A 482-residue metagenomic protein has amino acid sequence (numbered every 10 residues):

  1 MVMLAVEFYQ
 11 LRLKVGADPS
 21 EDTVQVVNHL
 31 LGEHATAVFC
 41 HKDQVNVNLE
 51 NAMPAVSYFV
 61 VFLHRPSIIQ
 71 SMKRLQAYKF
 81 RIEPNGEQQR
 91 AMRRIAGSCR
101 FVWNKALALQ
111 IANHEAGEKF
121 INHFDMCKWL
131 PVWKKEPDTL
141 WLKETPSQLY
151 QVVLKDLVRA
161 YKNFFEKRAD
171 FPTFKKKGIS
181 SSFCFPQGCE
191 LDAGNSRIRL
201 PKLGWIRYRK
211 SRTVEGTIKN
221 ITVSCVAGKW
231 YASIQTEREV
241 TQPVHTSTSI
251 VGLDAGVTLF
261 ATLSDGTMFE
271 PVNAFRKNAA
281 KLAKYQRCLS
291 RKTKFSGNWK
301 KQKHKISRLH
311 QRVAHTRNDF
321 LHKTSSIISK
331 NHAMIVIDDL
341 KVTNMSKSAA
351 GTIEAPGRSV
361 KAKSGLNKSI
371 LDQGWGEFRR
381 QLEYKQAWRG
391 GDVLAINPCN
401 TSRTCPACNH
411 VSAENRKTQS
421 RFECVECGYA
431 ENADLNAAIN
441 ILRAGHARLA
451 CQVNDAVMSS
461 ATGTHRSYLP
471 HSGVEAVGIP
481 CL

Functional and structural regions predicted by a protein language model:
M3-L13, D18, T23-L75, H446-L482: Intrinsically disordered, low-complexity and often Lys/Arg-enriched segments
N51-Y150: Gly/serine-rich nucleotide phosphate-binding loop at the start of the catalytic core of nucleotide/ADP-ribose-handling
Q76-A77, R90, R199-K202, K210-T217 (+1 more regions): Positively charged, helix-rich recognition surfaces that bind polyanionic ligands
A106, V153-F164, L435-G445: Stable alpha-helical structural segments in soluble proteins, enriched in small hydrophobic residues
L107, I111-H114, Y161, F165-P172 (+2 more regions): Long, hydrophobic, amphipathic alpha-helical segments used as structural scaffolds
H123-V226, G351, K368: Acidic carboxylate diad motif detector
